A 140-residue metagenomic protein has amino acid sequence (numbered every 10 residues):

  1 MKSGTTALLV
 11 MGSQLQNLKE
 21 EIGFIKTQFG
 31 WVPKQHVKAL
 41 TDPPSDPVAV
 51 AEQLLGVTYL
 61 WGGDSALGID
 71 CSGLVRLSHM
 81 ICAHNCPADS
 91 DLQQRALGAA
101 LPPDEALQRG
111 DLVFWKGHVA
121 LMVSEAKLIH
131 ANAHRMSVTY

Functional and structural regions predicted by a protein language model:
G4-V10, Q108, V123: Residue-level recognition of short, solvent-exposed, well-ordered loop/turn junctions that link secondary-structure
T5-H36: SH3/SH3-like beta-barrel superfamily modules
V37-T41: Solvent-exposed, charged amphipathic helical/linker segments at domain boundaries
D42-L54: An acidic-aromatic substrate-binding cleft motif
Y59-L107: Catalytic cysteine-centered active-site loop
C86-V138: ...with weaker cross-activation on analogous glycine-rich loops/strands in unrelated enzymes
